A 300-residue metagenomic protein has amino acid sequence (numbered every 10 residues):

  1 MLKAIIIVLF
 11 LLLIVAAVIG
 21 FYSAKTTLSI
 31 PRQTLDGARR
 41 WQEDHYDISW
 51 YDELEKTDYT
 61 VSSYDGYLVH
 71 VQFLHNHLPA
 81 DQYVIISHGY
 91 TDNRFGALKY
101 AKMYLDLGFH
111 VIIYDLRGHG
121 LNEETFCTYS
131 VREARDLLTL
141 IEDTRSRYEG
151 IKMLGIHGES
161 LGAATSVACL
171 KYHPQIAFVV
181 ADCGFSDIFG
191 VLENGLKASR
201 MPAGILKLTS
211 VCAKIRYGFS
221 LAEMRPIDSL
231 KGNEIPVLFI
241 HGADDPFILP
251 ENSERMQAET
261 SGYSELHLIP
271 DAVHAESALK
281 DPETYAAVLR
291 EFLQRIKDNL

Functional and structural regions predicted by a protein language model:
A4-S62, Q72: An N-terminal hydrophobic leader/cap segment in hydrolases
Y90-M103, L116: The serine-hydrolase catalytic nucleophile loop
Y104-E123: Conserved alpha/beta-hydrolase
C127-Y148: Alpha/beta-hydrolase active-site loop
Y148-S160: Alpha/beta-hydrolase fold nucleophile elbow
A168-F219, L268: Hydrolase active-site cap/lid region
G232-E234, F239-H241, D245: Short beta-strand/loop motif that positions the catalytic acidic residue of the alpha/beta-hydrolase fold
A272-A286: Catalytic histidine-centered segment of alpha/beta-hydrolase-like enzymes
